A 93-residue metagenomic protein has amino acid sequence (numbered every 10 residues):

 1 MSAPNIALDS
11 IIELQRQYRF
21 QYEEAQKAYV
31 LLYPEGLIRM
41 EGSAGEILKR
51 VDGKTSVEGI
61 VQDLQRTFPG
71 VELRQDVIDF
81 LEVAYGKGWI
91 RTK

Functional and structural regions predicted by a protein language model:
M1-K49: Acidic, low-complexity/disordered tracts enriched in E/D and polar residues
L37-K93: Long, charge-rich, low-complexity alpha-helical segments
